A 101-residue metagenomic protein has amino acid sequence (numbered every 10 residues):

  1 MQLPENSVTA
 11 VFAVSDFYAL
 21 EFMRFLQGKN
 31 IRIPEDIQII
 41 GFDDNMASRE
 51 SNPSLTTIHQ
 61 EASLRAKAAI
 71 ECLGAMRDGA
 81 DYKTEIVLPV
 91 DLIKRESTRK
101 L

Functional and structural regions predicted by a protein language model:
Q2-L101: Flexible loop/turn connectors
